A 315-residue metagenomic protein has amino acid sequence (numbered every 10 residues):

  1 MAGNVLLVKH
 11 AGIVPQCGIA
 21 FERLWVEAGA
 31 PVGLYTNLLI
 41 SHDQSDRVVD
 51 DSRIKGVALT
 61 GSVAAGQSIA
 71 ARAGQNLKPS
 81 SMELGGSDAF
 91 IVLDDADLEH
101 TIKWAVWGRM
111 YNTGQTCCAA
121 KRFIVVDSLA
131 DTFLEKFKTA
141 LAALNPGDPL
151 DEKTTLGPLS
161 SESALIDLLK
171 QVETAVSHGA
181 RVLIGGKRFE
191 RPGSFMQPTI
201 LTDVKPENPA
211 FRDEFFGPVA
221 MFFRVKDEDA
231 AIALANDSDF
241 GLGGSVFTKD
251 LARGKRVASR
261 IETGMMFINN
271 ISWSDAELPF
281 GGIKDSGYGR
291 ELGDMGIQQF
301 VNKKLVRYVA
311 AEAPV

Functional and structural regions predicted by a protein language model:
M1-H100, V225: Rossmann-like NAD(P) dinucleotide-binding subdomain of oxidoreductase/dehydrogenase enzymes
A2, D51, N76, Q171 (+5 more regions): Structured helix-beta-strand junction loops
I13, D43, R53, D97 (+7 more regions): Residue-level recognition of oxygen-bearing side chains
F21, I69, Q171, G254-V257: Aromatic/hydrophobic pocket-lining residues that form π-stacking "cages" and hydrophobic walls in ligand
R47-V48, W104, T174, P209 (+1 more regions): Well-formed, non-transmembrane alpha-helical positions, independent of function
I54, I91, N145, R188 (+1 more regions): Conserved C-terminal structural/oligomerization subdomain of aldehyde/semialdehyde dehydrogenase
G56, A64-K205, I268, A313-V315: ALDH superfamily catalytic-core signature
